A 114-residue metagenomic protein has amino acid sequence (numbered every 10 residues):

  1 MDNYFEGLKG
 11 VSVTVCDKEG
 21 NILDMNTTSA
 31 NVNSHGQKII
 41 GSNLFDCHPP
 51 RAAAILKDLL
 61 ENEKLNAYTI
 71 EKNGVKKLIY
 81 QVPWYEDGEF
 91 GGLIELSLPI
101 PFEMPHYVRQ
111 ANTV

Functional and structural regions predicted by a protein language model:
M1-T27: Sensory modules in modular signal-transduction proteins
L23, T28-Q110: Sensory/regulatory domains in signal-transduction proteins
T113-V114: Cytosolic regulatory modules rich in charged/polar residues
